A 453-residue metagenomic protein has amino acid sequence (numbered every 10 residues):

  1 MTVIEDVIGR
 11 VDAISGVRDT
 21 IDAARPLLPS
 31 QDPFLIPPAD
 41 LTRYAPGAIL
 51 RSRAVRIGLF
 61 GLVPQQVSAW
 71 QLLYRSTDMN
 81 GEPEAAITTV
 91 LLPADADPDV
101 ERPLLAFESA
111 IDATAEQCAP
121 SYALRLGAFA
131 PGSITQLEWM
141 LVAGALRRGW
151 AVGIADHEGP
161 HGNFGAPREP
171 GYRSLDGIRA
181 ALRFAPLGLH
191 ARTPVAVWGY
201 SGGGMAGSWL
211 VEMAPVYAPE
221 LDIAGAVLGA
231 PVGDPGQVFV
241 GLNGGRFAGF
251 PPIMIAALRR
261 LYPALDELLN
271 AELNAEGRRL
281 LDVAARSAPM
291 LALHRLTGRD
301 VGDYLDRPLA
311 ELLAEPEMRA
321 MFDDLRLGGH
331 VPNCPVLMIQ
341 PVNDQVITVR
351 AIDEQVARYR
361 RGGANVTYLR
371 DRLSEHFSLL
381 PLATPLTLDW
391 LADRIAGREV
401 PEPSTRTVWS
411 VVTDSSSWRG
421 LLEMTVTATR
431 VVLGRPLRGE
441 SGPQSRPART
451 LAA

Functional and structural regions predicted by a protein language model:
M1-D97: Catalytic-loop region of hydrolases
D78-A145, D156-E158: Short, surface-exposed "cap/lid" segments of acyl-processing enzymes
L92-D95, V100-E101, R179-S201, A218-D222: Gly/Ser-rich "nucleophile elbow"/oxyanion-hole loop immediately N-terminal to the catalytic nucleophile in hydrolases
L137-M140, F164-L187, W209: Alpha/beta-hydrolase active-site loop
W209-L293: Alpha/beta-hydrolase-fold enzymes
A314-D324, L337, D353-A453: C-terminal catalytic histidine-bearing segment of alpha/beta-hydrolase fold enzymes
V331, Q345-D353, L379: Conserved alpha/beta-hydrolase "acid-adjacent" motif
P332, L337-D344: Short beta-strand/loop motif that positions the catalytic acidic residue of the alpha/beta-hydrolase fold
